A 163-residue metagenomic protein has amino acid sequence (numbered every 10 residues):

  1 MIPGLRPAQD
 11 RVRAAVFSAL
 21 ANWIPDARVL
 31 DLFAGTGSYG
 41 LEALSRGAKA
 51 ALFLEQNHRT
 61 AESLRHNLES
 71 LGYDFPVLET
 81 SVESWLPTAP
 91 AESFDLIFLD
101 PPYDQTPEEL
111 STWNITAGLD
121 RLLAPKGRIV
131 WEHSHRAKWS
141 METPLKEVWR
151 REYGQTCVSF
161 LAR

Functional and structural regions predicted by a protein language model:
M1-R163: Class I S-adenosyl-L-methionine-dependent methyltransferase catalytic core
